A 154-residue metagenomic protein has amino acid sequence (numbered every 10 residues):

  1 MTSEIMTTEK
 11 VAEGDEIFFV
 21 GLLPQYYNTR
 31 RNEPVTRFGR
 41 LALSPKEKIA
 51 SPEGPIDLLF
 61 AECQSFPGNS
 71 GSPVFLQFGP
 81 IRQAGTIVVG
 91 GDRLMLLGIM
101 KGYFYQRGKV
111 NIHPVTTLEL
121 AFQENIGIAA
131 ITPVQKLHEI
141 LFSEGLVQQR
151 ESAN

Functional and structural regions predicted by a protein language model:
M1-T7, A61-P67: A structural micro-motif recognizing beta-strand termini and the immediately following turn/loop segments
T2-R30: Short glycine/Trp-rich loop-beta-loop segment that forms part of the substrate-binding cleft
G14-F19, L41, A61, S70-V74 (+1 more regions): Terminal peptide-recognition signature
G21, F38, L43, L96-R107: Short beta->alpha transition motifs characteristic of CBS
P24-T36, Q83-G85: Short, Lys/Arg- and Gly-enriched loop/turn segments at beta-strand edges
T29-V35, E47-I56: Gly/Ser-enriched beta-turn/beta-hairpin loop segments
C63-I99, V110: Catalytic nucleophile loop of clan PA
K109-N154: PDZ/PDZ-like groove recognition
